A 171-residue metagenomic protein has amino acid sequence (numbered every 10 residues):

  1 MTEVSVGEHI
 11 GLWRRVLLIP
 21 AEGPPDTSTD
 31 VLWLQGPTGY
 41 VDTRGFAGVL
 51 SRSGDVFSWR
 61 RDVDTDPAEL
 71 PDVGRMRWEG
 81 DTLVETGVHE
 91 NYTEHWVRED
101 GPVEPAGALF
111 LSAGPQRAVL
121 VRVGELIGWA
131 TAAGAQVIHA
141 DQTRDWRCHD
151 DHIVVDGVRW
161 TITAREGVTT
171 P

Functional and structural regions predicted by a protein language model:
M1-G45, V56-P171: Lipid interaction determinants
